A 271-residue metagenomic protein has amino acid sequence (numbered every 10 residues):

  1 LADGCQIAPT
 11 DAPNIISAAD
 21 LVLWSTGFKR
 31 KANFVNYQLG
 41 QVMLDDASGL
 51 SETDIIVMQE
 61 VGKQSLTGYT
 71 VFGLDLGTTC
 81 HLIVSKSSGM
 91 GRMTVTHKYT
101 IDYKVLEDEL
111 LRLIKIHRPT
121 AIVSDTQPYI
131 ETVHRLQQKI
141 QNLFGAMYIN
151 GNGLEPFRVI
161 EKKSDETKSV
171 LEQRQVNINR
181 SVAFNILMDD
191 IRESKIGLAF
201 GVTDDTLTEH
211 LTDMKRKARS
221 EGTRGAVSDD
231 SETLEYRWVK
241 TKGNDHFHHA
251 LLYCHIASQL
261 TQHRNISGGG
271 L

Functional and structural regions predicted by a protein language model:
L1-V71: ATPase catalytic-site recognition across NTP-hydrolyzing enzymes
G27, K31, S65-T67, T78 (+5 more regions): Active-site-proximal structural scaffolding
N36-Q41, N185, D189, H248-Q259: Short, hydrophobic/amphipathic alpha-helical patches that form generic packing surfaces within helical domains
Q41, D45, G49-S51, I55-V57 (+3 more regions): Mg2+-dependent endonuclease catalytic cores in nucleic-acid-processing enzymes, primarily RNase H-like
G62-G91, A250: Gly/Thr-rich phosphate-binding beta-strand-loop-beta motif of the actin/hexokinase/Hsp70
A226-K242: Short, solvent-exposed helix-loop connector elements
S231-T233, H248, Y253-L271: Acidic two-metal-ion nuclease catalytic site recognized across multiple nuclease folds, prominently DnaQ/RNase D-T
K242-G243, I256: Amphipathic alpha-helical/coiled-coil segments positioned at domain termini
